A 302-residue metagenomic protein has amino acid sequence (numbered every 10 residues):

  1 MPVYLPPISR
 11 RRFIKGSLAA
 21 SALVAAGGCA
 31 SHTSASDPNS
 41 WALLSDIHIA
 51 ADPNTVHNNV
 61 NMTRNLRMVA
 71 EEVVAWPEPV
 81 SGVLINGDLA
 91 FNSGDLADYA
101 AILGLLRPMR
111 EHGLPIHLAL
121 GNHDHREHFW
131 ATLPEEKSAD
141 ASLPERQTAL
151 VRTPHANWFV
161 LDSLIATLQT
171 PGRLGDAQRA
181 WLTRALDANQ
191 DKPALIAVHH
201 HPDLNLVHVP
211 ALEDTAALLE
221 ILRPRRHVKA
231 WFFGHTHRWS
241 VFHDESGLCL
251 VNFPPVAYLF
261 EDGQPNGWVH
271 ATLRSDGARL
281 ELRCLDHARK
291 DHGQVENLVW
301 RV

Functional and structural regions predicted by a protein language model:
M1-S9: N-terminal secretory signal peptides
S9-A26: N-terminal export leaders
A19, H48, A90, H123-H125 (+3 more regions): Catalytic metal-binding/acid-base residues of hydrolase active sites
S31-Y99, D191, N205: N-terminal active-site segment of His-dependent metallophosphoesterases
L44-S45, V83-G87, I116-G121, L161 (+3 more regions): Active-site neighborhood of phospho(di)ester-bond hydrolases with catalytic His/Asp-centered motifs
D95-R184, A188, P193, D214-H227 (+3 more regions): Extended active-site neighborhood of metal-dependent phosphoesterases/phosphodiesterases
N189-L206: Short acidic, glycine-rich surface-loop motifs adjacent to enzyme active sites
T272-V302: A short C-terminal boundary segment appended to hydrolase-like catalytic domains
